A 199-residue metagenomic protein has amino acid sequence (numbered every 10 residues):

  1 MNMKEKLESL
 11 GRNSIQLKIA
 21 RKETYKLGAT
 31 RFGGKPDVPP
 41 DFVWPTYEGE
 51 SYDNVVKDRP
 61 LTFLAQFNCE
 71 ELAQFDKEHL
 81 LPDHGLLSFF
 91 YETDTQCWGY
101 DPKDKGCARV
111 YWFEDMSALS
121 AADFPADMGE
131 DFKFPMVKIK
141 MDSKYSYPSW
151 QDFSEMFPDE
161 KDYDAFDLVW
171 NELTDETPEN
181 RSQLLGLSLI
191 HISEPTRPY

Functional and structural regions predicted by a protein language model:
N2-G85: N-terminal ordered "arm"
E5-S9, S117, A122-A126, E130 (+2 more regions): Polar/charged alpha-helical tracts
V43, T62-Q66, L86-F90, C107-W112 (+1 more regions): Ordered hydrophobic segments in well-structured contexts
A73-Y147: Hydrophobic, ordered structural segments
E78-L81, E160, Y199: Alpha-helical interaction segments
E92, G99-D101, D164, L187-I190: N-terminal, helix-rich and Lys/Arg-enriched segments in bacterial and organellar proteins
M141, Y145-L189: Long, charge-rich alpha-helical interaction segments
I190-Y199: Single conserved hydrophobic/aromatic residue that forms the stacking wall/gate of nucleotide- or nucleobase-binding
